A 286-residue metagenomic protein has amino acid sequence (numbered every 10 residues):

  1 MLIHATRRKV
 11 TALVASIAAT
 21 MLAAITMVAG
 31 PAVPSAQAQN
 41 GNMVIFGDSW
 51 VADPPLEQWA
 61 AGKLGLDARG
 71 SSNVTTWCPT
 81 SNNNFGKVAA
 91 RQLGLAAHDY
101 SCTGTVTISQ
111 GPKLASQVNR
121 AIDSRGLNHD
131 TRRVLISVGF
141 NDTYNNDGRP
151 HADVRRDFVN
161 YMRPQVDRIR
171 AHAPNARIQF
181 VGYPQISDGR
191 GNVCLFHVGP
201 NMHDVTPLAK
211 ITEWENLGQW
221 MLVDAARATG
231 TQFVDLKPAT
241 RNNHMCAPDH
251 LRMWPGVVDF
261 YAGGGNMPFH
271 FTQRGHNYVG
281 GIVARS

Functional and structural regions predicted by a protein language model:
M1-Q37: Secretory targeting and sorting signals
V33-I45, L114-D130, R163-N175, A284: Short amphipathic alpha-helices and their capping/turn segments at secondary-structure boundaries
Q39-T80: Short glycine-rich His-centered loop
N42-D53, A96-S101, I108, R132-S137 (+4 more regions): Structural recognition of the beta-strand scaffold that forms the well-ordered cores of secreted hydrolase catalytic
K63-D153: Conserved SGNH/GDSL esterase-like catalytic core that processes O-acyl groups on lipids and polysaccharides
G65-N83, V154-D157, M202-N216, P268: A short acidic, glycine-rich active-site loop that binds or catalyzes chemistry on phosphate/adenosine moieties
G126-D147, D153-R170, Q179, P184-F233: Conserved N-terminal glycine/acidic-rich loop preference
I186-S286: Catalytic His-Asp segment of secreted/periplasmic serine-dependent ester chemistry enzymes
